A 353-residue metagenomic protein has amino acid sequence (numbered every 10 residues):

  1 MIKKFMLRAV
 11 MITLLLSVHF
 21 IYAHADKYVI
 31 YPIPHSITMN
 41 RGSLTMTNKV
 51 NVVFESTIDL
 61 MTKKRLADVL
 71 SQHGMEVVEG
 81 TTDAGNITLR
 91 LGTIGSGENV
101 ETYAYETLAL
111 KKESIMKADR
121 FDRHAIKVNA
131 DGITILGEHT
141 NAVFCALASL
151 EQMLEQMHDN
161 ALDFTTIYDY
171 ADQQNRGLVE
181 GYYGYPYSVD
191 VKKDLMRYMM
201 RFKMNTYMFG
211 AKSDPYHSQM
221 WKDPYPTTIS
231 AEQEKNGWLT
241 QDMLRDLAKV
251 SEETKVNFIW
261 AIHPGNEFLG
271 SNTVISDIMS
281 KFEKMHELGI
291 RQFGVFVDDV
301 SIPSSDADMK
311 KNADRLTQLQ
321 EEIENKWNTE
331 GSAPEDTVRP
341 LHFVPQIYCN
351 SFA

Functional and structural regions predicted by a protein language model:
M1-K27: Bacterial Sec-dependent N-terminal signal peptides
K3, Y182-G184, S213, P264 (+2 more regions): Short, flexible loop/turn elements at secondary-structure junctions
A23-N141, S149, Q156-Y168: Acidic, contiguous N-terminal accessory segments
K63-K64, T240-L244, I275-M279, M309-E322 (+1 more regions): Well-ordered, non-membrane alpha-helical segments in soluble/globular domains
V69, H73, V250, T254 (+3 more regions): Alpha-helical structural signal in soluble globular domains
E113-R291: Feature activates predominantly on carbohydrate-active enzymes
N205, E234, V300-A353: Catalytic-core regions of glycoside hydrolase
